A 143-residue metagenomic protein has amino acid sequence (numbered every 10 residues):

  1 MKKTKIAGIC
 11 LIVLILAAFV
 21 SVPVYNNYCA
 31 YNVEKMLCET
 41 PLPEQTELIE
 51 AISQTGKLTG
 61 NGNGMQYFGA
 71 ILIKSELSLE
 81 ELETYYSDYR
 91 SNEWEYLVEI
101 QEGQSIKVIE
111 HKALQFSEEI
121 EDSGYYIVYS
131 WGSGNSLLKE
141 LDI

Functional and structural regions predicted by a protein language model:
K2-G69, K74-I143: An acidic-aromatic pocket/loop used at catalytic or ligand-binding sites
